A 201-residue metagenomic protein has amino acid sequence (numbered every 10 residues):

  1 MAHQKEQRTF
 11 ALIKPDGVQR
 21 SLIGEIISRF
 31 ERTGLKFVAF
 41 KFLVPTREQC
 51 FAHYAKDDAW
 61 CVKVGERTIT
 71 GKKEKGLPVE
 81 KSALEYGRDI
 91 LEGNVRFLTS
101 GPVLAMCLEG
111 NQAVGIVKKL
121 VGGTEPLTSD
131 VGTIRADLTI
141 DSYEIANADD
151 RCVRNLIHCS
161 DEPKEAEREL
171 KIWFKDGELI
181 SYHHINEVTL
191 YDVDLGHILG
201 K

Functional and structural regions predicted by a protein language model:
M1-K201: Non-catalytic terminal and connector segments of soluble metabolic enzymes
